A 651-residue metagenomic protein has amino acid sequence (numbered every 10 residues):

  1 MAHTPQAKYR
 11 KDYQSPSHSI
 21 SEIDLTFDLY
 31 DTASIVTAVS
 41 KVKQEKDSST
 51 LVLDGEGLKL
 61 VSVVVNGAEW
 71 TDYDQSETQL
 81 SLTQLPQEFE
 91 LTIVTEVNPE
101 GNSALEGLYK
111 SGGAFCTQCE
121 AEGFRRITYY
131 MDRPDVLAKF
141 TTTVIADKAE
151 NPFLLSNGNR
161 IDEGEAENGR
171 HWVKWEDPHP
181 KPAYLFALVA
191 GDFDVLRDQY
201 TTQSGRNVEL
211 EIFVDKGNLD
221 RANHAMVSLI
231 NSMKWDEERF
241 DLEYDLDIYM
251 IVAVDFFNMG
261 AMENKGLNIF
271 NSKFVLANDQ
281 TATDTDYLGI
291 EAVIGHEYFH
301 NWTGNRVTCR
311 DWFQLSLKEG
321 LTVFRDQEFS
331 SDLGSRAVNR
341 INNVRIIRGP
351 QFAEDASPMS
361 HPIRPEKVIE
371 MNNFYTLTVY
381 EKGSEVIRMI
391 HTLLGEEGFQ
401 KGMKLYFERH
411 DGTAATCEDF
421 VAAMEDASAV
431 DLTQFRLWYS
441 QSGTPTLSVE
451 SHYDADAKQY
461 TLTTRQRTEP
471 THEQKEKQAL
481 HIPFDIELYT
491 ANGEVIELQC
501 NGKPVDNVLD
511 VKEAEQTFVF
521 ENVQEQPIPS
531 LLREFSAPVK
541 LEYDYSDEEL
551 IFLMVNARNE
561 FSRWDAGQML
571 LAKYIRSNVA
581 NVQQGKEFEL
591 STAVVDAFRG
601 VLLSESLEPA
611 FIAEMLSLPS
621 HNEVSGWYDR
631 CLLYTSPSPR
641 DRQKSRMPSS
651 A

Functional and structural regions predicted by a protein language model:
M1-I35, Y109-Q118, R125, Y130 (+2 more regions): N-terminal, polar/Ser/Thr-rich
K41-G57, T143-D147, P470-E487: Surface-exposed beta-strand/loop patches in extracellular or lumenal glycoproteins
E45-D47, L51, G55-S111, D132 (+1 more regions): A surface-exposed beta-strand-loop module
L60, N66, W175, Q203-D456 (+1 more regions): Hydrophobic alpha-helical and helix-loop surface patches within well-folded domains that function as non-catalytic
V61-V64, L432, P445-V511, Q516-V523 (+1 more regions): Beta-strand-rich binding/interaction modules
V94-R197, E560-W564, L570: Extended, low-hydrophobicity, Ser/Thr/Pro/Gly-biased non-transmembrane segments
A104-N151, T201-R239, L315, R558 (+1 more regions): Fold-level signature of zinc-dependent metallopeptidase catalytic domains
G349, T376, E521-S636, R640-R642 (+1 more regions): Long, ordered, helix-rich scaffold segments
